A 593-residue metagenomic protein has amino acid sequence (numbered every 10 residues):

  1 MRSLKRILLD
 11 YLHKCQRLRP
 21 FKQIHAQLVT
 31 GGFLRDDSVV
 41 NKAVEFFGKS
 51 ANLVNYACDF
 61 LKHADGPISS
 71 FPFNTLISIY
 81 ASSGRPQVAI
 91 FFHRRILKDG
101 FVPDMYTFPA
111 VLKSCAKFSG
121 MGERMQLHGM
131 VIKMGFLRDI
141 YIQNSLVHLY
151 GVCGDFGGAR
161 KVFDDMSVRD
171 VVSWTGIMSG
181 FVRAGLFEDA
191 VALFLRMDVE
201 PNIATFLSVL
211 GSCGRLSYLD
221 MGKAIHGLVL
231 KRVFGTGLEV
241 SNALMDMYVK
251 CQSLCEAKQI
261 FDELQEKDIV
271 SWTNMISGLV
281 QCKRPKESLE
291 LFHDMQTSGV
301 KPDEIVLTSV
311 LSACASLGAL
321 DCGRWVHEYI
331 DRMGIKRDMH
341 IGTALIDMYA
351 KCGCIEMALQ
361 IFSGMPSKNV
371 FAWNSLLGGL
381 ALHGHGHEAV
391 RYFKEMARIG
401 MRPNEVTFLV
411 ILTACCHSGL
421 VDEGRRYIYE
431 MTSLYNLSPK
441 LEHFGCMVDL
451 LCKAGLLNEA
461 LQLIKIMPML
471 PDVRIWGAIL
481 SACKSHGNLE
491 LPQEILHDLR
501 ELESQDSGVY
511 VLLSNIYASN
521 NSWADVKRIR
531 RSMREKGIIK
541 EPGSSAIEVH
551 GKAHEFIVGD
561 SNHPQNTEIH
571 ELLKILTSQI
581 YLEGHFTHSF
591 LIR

Functional and structural regions predicted by a protein language model:
M1-D170, S179-G180, E188-R593: Terminal (and in a subset, N-terminal) low-complexity or junction segments at the ends of helical repeat RNA-binding
